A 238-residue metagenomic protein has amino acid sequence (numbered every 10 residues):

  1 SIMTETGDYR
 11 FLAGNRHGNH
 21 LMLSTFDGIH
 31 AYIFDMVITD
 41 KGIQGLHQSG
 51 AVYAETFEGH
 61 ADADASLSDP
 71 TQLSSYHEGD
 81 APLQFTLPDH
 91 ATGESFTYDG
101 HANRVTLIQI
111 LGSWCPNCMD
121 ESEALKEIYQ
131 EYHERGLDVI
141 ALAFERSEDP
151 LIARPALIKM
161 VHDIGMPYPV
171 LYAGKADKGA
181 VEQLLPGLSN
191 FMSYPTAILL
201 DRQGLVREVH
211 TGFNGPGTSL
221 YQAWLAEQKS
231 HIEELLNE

Functional and structural regions predicted by a protein language model:
S1-I38, H47: Central antiparallel beta-sheet cores of small beta-barrel/beta-sandwich binding domains
Q44, S95-F96, R207: Generic structural signal for well-ordered beta-strand positions
L46-T71, Y172: Short, structured interface segments
D62-Y98: N-terminal "domain-start" segment that seeds a small globular fold
S95-M119, E123-L125, V139: Short active-site neighborhood of thiol/selenol oxidoreductases, capturing the structured segment around
D120-G165, D177-Q183: Structural microenvironment flanking redox-active thiols in thiol-disulfide oxidoreductases
L157-T196, R202: Short, internal strand/loop/helix patches that form the active-site neighborhood or redox-interaction surface
S193-E238: Thiol-/selenol-based redox modules, centered on thioredoxin-like and closely related oxidoreductase domains
